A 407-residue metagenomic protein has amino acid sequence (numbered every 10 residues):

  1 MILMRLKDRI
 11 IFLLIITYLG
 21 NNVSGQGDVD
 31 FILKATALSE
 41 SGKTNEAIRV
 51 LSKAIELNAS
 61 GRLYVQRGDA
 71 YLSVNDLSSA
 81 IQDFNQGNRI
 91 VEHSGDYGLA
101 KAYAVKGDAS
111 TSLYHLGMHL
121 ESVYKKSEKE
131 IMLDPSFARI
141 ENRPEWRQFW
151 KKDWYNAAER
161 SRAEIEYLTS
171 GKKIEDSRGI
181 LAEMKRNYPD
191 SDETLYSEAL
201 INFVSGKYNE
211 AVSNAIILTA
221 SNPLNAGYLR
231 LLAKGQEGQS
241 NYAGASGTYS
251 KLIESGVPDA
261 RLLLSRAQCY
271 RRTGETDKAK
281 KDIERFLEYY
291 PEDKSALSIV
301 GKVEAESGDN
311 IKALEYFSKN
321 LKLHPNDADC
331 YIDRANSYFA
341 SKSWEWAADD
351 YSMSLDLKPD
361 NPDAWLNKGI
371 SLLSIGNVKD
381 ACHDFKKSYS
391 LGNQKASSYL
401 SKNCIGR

Functional and structural regions predicted by a protein language model:
G27-V29, G61-R62, H93-D96, S127 (+8 more regions): Helix-start (N-cap) detector for alpha-helical repeat units in TPR-like alpha-solenoids, especially tetratricopeptide
K53-A54, Q86-G87, H119, E183-M184 (+6 more regions): Canonical positions in the second alpha-helix
E56-L57, N88-I90, S122, N187 (+6 more regions): Structural marker of alpha-solenoid helical repeat scaffolds
Q66, G98, M132-D134, S197 (+6 more regions): Canonical tetratricopeptide repeat
I131-Y167, S374-R407: Terminal, low-structured helical/coil segments at or just beyond the last alpha-helical repeat
